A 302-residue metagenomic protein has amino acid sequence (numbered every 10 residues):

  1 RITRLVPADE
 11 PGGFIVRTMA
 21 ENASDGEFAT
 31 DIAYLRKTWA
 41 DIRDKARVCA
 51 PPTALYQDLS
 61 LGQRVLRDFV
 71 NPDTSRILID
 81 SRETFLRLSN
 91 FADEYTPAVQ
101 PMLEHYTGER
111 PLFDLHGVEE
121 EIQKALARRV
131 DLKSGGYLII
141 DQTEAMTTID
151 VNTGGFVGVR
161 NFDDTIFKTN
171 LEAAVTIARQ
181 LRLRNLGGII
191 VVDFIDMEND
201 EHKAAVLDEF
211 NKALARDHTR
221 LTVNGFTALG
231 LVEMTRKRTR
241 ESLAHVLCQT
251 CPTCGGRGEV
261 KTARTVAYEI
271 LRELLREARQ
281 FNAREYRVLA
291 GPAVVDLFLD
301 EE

Functional and structural regions predicted by a protein language model:
R1-E302: DE-rich acidic low-complexity regions and acidic surface loops
